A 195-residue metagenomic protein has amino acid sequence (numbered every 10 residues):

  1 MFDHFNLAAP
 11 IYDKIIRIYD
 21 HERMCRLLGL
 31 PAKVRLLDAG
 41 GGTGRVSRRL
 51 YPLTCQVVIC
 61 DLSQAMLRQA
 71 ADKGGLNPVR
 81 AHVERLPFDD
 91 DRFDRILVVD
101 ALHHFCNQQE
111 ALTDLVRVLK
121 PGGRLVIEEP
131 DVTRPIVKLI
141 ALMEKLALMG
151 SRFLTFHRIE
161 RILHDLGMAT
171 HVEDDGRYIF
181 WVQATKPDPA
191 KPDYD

Functional and structural regions predicted by a protein language model:
H4, A8-A9, I15-I16, V46 (+1 more regions): C-terminal alpha-helical "lid/dimerization" subdomain adjacent to the S-adenosyl-L-methionine
I16-V34: Conserved alpha-helix/loop element of class I SAM-dependent methyltransferases that forms part of the SAM/SAH-binding
K33, F93-D94: Local beta-strand N-terminus motif with an aromatic residue
L37-R85: Class I SAM-dependent methyltransferase SAM/SAH-binding core
L97: A conserved beta-strand element that flanks and buttresses the S-adenosyl-L-methionine
D100-A101: Short catalytic micro-motifs in class I SAM-dependent methyltransferases
Q109-P121: A short glycine-rich, Lys/Arg-flanked "PGG" loop and its adjoining helix->strand segment in the class I
Q183-D195: C-terminal lobe and adjacent flexible extensions of AdoMet/dcAdoMet transferase-like proteins
